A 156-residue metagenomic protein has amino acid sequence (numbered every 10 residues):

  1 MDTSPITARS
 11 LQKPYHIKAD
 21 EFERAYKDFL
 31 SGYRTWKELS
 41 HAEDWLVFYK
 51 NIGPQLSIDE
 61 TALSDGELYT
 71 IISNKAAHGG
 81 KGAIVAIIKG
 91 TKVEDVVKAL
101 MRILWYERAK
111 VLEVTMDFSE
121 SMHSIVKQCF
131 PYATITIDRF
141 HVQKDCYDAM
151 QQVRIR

Functional and structural regions predicted by a protein language model:
M1-I6: Short, amphipathic alpha-helical "recognition" segments used to contact nucleic acids or chromatin
T7-D28: Short, basic interhelical loop/turn and adjoining N-cap of the next helix at nucleic-acid- or acidic-partner-contacting
E23-Q128, Y132: RNase H-like nuclease fold core
D117-E120, V126-R156: Conserved beta-strand -> loop -> alpha-helix junction used to position metal-binding or nucleic-acid-contacting
